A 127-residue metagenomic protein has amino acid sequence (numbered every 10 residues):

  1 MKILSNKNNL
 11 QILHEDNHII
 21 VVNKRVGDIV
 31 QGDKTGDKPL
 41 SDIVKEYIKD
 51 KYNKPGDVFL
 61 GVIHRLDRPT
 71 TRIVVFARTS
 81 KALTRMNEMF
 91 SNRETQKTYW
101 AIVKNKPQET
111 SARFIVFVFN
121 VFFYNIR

Functional and structural regions predicted by a protein language model:
M1-Y124: RNA pseudouridine synthases
